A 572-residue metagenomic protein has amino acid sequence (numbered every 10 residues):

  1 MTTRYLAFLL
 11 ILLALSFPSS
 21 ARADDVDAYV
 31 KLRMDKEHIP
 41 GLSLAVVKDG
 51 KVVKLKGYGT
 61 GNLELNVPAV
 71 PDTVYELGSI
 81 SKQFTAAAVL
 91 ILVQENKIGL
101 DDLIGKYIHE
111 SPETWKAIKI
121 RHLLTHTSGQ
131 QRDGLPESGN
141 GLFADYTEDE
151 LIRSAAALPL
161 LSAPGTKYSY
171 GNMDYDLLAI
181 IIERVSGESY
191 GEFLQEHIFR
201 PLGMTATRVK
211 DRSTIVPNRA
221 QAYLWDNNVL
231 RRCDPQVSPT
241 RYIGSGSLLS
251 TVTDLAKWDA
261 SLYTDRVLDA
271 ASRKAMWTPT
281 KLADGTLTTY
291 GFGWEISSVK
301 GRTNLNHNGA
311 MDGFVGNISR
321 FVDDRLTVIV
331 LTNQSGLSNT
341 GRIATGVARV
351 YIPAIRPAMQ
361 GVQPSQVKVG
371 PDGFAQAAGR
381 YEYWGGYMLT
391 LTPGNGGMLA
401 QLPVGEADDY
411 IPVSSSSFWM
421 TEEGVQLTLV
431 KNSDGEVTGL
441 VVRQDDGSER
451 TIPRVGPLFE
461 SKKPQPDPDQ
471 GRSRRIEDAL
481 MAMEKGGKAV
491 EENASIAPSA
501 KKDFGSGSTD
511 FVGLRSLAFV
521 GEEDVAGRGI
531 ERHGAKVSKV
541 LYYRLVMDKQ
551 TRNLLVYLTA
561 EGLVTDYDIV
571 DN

Functional and structural regions predicted by a protein language model:
M1-Y5: Positively charged n-region of N-terminal signal peptides that target proteins for export
A7-S16: Bacterial N-terminal signal peptides
R22-K56, L142, S186-E188, E192-Q195 (+3 more regions): Catalytic loop of the DD-peptidase/beta-lactamase superfamily, centered on the K-T-G motif and neighboring
D24-L77, K97-D102, K106, R153-A157 (+1 more regions): Short, conserved catalytic-motif segment at the N-terminal edge
D25-D27, G41, P71, E76-I80 (+5 more regions): Active-site helix/loop module of the DD-peptidase/beta-lactamase fold, centered on the serine-lysine SxxK catalytic
G57, D72, G134-A220, C233-A256 (+2 more regions): Catalytic-site signature segments of enzymes, centered on catalytic residues
L389-L391, A400-Q401, A489-V537: Short solvent-exposed beta->alpha transition segments
R472-I496: Short acidic-aromatic low-complexity motifs
